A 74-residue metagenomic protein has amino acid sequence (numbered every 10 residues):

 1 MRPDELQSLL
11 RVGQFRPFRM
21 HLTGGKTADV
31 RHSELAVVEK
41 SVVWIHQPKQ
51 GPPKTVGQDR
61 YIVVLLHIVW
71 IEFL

Functional and structural regions predicted by a protein language model:
M1-L74: Motif-centric detector for short Cys/His coordination patterns
